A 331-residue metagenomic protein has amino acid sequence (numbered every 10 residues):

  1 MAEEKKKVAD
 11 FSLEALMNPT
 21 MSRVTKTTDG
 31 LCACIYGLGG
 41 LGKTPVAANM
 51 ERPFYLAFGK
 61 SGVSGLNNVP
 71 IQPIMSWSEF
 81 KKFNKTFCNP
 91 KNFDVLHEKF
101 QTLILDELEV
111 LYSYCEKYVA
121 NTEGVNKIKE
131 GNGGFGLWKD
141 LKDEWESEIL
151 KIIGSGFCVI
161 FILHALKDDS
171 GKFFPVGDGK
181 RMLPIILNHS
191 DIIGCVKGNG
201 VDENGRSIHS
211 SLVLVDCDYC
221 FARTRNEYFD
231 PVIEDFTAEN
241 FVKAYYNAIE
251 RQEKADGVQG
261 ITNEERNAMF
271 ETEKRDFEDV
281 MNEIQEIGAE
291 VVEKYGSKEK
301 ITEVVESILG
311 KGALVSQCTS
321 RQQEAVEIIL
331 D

Functional and structural regions predicted by a protein language model:
A2-E14, T25-T27, C32, G37 (+7 more regions): Interfaces that engage single-stranded nucleic acids at replication/repair/recombination sites
N18, T25-L105, E109-Y114: Conserved P-loop
P53-Y55, V159, I192-C195: Short, well-ordered beta-strand core segments
G59-V63, E109-V110, A165-D169, N199-D202 (+1 more regions): Conserved nucleotide-binding/hydrolysis micro-motifs of P-loop NTPases
K85, N89, S147-L150, A289: Surface-exposed alpha-helical segments enriched in charged/polar residues
I104, I160-H164, C195-V196: Short, conserved beta-strand edge motifs with alternating hydrophobic and charged residues
E109-P184: P-loop NTPase motor core
S170-T272: Conserved GTP-binding G-domain of TRAFAC-class P-loop NTPases and closely related GTPase folds
